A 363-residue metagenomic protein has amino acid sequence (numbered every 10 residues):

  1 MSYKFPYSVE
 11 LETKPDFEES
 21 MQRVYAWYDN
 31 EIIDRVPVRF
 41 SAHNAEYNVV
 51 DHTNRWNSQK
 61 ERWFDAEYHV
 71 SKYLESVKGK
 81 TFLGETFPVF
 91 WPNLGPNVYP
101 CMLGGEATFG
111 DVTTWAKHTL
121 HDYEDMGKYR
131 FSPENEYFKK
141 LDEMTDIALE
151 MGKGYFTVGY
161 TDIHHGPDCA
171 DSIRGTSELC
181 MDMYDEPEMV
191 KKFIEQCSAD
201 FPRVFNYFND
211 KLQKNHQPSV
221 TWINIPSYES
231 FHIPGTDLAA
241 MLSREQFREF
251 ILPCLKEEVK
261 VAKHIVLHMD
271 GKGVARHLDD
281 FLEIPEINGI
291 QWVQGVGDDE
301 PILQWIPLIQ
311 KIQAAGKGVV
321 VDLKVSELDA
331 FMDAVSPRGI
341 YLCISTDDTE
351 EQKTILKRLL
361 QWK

Functional and structural regions predicted by a protein language model:
M1-A45, V50-Q59, V70, S76 (+3 more regions): Active-site loop segments of alpha/beta catalytic cores
P96-Y99: Short, compact, well-ordered microdomains
T113-K117: Short acidic, low-complexity segments enriched in Ser/Thr/Gly/Pro
H118-M126: Residues forming anionic-ligand binding surfaces in small-molecule and nucleic-acid pockets of primarily soluble enzymes
